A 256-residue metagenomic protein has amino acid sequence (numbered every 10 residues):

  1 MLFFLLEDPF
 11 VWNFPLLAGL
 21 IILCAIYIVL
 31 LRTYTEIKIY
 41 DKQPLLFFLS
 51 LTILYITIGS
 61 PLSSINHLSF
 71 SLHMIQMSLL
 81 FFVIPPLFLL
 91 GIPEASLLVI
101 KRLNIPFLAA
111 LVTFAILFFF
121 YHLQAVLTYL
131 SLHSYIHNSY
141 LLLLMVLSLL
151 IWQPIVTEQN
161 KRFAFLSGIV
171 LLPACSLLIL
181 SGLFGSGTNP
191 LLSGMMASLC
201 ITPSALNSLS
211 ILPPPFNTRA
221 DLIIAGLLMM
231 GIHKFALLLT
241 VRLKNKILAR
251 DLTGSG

Functional and structural regions predicted by a protein language model:
M1-G256: Alpha-helical membrane segments of multi-pass proteins
